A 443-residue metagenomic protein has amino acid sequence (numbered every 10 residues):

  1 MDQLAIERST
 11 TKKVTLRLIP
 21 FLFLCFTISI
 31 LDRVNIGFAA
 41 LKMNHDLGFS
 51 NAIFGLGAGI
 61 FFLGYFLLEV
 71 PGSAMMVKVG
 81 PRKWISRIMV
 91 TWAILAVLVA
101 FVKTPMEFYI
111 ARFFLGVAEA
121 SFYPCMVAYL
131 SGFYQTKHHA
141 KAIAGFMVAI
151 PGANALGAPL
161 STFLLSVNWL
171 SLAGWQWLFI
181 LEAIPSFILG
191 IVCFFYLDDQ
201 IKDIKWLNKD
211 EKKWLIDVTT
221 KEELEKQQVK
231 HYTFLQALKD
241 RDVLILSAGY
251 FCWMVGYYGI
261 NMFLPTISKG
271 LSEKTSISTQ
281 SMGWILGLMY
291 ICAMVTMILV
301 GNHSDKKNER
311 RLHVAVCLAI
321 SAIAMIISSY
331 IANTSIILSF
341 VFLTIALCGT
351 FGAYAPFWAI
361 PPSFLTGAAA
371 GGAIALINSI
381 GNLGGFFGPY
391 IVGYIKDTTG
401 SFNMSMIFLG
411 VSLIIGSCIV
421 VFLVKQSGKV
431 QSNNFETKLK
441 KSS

Functional and structural regions predicted by a protein language model:
R17-N51, G157-S161, I260-P265, G388: Extracytoplasmic
I36-G37, L235-I298, Y354, W358 (+1 more regions): Extracytoplasmic gate region of multi-pass secondary transporters
G48, G80, F101-E107, A118 (+3 more regions): Helix-breaking motifs and short loop linkers at transmembrane-helix boundaries and internal kinks in secondary membrane
L67-M106: Conserved MFS/SLC helix-loop-helix module at the cytosolic interface between two early adjacent transmembrane helices
V77-M89, D305-L318: Cytoplasmic membrane-interface "Motif A"-like loop-to-helix N-cap segments of 12-TM Major Facilitator Superfamily
A111-V148: Cytoplasmic helix-loop-helix junction between adjacent transmembrane helices in 12-TM secondary transporters
K141-T162, P185-S186, N378-G388: Glycine-rich segments within core transmembrane alpha-helices of 12-TM secondary carriers
R310-I360: C-terminal transmembrane helical hairpin of 12-TM major facilitator-type secondary transporters
